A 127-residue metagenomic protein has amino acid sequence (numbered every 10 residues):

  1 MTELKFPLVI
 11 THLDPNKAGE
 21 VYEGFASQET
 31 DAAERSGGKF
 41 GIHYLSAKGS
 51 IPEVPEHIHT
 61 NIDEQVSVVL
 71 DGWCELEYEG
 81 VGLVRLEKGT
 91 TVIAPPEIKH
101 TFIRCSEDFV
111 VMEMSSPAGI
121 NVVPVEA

Functional and structural regions predicted by a protein language model:
M1-V21: N-terminal presequences and immediately downstream first alpha-helices
E3-V9, I103-A127: Double-stranded beta-helix
K17-H57, D63: A short glycine-rich, His/Asp/Glu-containing loop-to-beta-strand
S36, E75, I120: Flexible, glycine-rich phosphate/dinucleotide-binding loops and adjacent beta-alpha linkers at cofactor/substrate
Y44-A47, H59-L76, P117: Short, conserved beta-strand element in jelly-roll/cupin
E56, L76-E77, A94, K99-S106: Short beta-strand His + acidic residue motifs that chelate non-heme Fe in jelly-roll/DSBH and cupin folds
I62, G82, I98-K99, E107-D108: A generic "binding-loop/recognition-motif" signal
G80-P96: Short acidic-glycine-tyrosine-enriched beta hairpin
